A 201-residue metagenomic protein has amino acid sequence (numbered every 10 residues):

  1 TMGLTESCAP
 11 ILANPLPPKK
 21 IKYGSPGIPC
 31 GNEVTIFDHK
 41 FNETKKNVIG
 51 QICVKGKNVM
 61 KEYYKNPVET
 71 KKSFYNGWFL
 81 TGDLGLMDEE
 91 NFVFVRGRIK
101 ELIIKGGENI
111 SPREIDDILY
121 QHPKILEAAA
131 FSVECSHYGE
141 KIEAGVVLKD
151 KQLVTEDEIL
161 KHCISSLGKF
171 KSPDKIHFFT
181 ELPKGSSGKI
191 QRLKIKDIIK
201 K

Functional and structural regions predicted by a protein language model:
T1-I21, E33, K40: Gly/Ser/Thr-rich phosphate-binding loop
G3, G27, D83, G107: Active-site glycine-centered loops adjacent to acidic/histidine catalytic or metal-binding residues that shape
A9, G24, C30-V34, G50 (+4 more regions): Change "...and in nucleic-acid phosphodiester-cleaving endonucleases..." to "...and in nucleic-acid processing enzymes
K22, T35-C53, L86-E90, Q152-E156 (+1 more regions): Conserved beta-loop-beta connector loops within the AMP-binding
I28-G31, N42-S73, I110: Conserved ATP/PPi-binding loop(s) of AMP-dependent carboxylate-activating enzymes
E33-K40, T180-S187: Active-site and channel-lining beta-strand-loop segments that bind or position nucleotide-derived/phosphorylated
V34, A128-A130, I176: Generic structural signal for residues in well-ordered beta-strands
G56, K61-E62, L84-K171, T180-E181 (+2 more regions): AMP-binding/adenylate-forming catalytic core of the ANL superfamily
